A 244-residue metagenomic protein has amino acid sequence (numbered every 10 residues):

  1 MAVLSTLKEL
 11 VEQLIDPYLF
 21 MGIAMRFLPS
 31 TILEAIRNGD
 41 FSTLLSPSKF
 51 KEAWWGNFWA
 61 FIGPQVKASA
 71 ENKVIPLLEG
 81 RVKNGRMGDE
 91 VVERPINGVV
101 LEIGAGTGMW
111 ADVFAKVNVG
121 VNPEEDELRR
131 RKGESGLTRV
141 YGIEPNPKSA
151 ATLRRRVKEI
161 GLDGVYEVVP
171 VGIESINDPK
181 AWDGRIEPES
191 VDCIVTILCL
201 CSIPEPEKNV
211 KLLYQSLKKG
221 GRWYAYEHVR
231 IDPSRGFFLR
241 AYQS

Functional and structural regions predicted by a protein language model:
A2-K49: N-terminal auxiliary segments of SAM/dcSAM-dependent transferases
I36-V82: Class I SAM-dependent transferase core
P64-G98, M109-V117: Conserved alpha-helix/loop element of class I SAM-dependent methyltransferases that forms part of the SAM/SAH-binding
V99-L101, G106-D178: Class I SAM-dependent methyltransferase SAM/SAH-binding core
D178-I194: A short acidic, Gly/Pro-enriched loop at the edge of an enzyme's catalytic core that lines a small-molecule cofactor
D192-E205: A short SAM/SAH-binding and catalytic strip from SAM-dependent methyltransferases
E207-K219: A short glycine-rich, Lys/Arg-flanked "PGG" loop and its adjoining helix->strand segment in the class I
R222-S244: Conserved class I S-adenosyl-L-methionine
